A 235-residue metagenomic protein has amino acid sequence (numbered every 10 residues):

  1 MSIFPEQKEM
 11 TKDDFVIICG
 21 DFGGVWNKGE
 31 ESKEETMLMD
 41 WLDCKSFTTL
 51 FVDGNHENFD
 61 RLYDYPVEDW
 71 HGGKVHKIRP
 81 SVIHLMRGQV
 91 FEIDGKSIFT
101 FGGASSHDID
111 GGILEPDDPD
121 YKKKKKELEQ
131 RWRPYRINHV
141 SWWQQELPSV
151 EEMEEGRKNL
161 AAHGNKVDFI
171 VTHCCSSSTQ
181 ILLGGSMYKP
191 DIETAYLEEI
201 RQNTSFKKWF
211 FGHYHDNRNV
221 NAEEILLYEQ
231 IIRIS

Functional and structural regions predicted by a protein language model:
M1-I93, S186, P190-E198, Q202 (+2 more regions): Core catalytic region of metal-dependent phosphoesterases/phosphodiesterases, especially metallo-beta-lactamase-like
F22-G23, N55-N58, A104-S105, C175-S177 (+1 more regions): Catalytic metal-binding/acid-base residues of hydrolase active sites
N27-G29, D60-Y63, D110, T179-L182 (+1 more regions): Short glycine-/acidic-enriched loop or helix-start segments at secondary-structure transitions that form or flank
P80, D94-M187: Active-site-proximal loop/helix segment associated with metal-binding centers of metalloenzymes
F91-I93, N217-E224: Short loop/helix-cap segments at secondary-structure boundaries that form the rim of catalytic
G156, H215, N219, Q230: Charged phosphate-binding loop/patch that engages nucleotide di/tri-phosphates or the phosphate backbone of nucleic
V167-T172, S205-K207, F211: Proline-aspartate-enriched helix->loop->beta-strand connector
N203, E224-S235: Charged, glycine-enriched surface loops/patches that mediate electrostatic binding to polyanionic ligands
